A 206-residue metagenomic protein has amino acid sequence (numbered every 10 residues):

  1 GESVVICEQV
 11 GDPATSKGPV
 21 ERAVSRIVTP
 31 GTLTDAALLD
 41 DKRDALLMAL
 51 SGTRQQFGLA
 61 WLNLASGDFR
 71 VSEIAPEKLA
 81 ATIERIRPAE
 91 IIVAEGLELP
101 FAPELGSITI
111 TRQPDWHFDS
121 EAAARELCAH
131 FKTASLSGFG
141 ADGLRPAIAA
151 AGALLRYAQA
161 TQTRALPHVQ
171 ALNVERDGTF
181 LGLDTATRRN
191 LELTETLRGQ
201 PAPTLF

Functional and structural regions predicted by a protein language model:
G1-F206: Charged catalytic and DNA/RNA-contacting regions of genome-maintenance and nucleic-acid-processing enzymes
